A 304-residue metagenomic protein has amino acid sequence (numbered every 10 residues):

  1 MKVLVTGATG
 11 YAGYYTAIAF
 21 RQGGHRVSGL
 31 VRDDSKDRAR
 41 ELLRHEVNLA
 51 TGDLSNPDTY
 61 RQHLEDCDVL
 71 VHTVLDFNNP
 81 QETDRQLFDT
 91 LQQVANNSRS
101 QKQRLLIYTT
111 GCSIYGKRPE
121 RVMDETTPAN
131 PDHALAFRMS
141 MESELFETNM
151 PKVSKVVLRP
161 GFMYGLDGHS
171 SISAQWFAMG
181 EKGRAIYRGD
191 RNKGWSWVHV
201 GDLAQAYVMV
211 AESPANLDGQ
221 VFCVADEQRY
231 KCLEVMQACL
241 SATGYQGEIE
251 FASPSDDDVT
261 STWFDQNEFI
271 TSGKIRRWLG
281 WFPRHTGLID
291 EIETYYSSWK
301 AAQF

Functional and structural regions predicted by a protein language model:
K2, G10, A206-W263, F304: Mid/C-terminal beta-alpha module of Rossmann-like enzyme folds, strongest in SDR-family dehydrogenases/epimerases
V3-H25: N-terminal Rossmann NAD(P)H-binding glycine-rich loop of SDR-like oxidoreductase domains
H63-I107: NAD(P)-cofactor binding segment of oxidoreductase domains
T90-A134: Conserved Rossmann-fold NAD(P)-dependent oxidoreductase catalytic core, especially the SDR/UDP-sugar
K117-M163: Catalytic helix-loop patch of NAD(P)-dependent Rossmann-fold dehydrogenases
N149-V157, G161-G194: NAD(P)-dependent short-chain dehydrogenase/reductase
D256-F282: Conserved C-terminal active-site "lid" loop/helix of NAD(P)H-dependent oxidoreductases that clamps the redox cofactor
T286-F304: Amphipathic terminal alpha-helices
